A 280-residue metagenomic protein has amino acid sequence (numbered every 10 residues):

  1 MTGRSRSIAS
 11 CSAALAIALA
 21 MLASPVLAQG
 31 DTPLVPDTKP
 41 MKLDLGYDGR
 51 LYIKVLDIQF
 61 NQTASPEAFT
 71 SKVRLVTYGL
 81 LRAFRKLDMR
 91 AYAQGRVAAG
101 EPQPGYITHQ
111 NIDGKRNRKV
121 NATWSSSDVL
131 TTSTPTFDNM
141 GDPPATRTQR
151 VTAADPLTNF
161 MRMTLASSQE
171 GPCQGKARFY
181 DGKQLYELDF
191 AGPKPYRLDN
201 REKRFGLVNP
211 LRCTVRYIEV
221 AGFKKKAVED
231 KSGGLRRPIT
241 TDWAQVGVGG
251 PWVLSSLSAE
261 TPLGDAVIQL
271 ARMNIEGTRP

Functional and structural regions predicted by a protein language model:
M1-T2, P280: Short, intrinsically disordered, low-complexity terminal/loop segments
T2-L15: Bacterial N-terminal signal peptides that target proteins for export
I17-M21: Hydrophobic core
A23-P25: N-terminal signal peptide c-region/cleavage motif recognized by signal peptidases
Q29-S126, E170-P280: Acidic, serine/threonine-rich low-complexity disordered tracts
N121-A191: A charged, solvent-exposed segment within the mature domains of Sec-exported extracytoplasmic proteins
